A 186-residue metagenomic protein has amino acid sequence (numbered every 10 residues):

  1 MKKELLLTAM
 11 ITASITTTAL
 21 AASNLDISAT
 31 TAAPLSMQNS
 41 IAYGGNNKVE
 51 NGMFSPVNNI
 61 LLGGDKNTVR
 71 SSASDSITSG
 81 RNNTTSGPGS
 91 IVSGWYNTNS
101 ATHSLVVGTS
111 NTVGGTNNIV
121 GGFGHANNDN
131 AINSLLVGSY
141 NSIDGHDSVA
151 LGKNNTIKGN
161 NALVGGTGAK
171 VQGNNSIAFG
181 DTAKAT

Functional and structural regions predicted by a protein language model:
E4, T8-T186: Glycine- and small/polar-enriched repetitive beta-structure motifs of secreted/surface proteins
